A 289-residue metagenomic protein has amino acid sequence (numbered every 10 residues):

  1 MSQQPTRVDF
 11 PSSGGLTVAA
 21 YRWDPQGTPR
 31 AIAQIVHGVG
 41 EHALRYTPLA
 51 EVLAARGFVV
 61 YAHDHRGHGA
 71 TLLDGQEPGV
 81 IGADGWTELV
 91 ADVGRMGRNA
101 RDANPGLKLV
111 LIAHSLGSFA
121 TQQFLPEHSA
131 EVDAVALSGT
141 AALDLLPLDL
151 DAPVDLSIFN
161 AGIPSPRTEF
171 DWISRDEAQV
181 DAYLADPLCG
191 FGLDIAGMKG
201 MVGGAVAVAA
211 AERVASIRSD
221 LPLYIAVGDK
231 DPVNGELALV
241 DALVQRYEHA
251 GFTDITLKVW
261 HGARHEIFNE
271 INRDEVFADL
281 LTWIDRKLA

Functional and structural regions predicted by a protein language model:
M1-G27: N-terminal cap/lid segment of alpha/beta-hydrolase-fold proteins
A33, H37-E41, S115-L116, D229-K230: Active-site glycine-rich loops that stabilize anionic/oxyanionic intermediates across multiple enzyme folds
A43-Q76: Conserved alpha/beta-hydrolase
I81-D102: Alpha/beta-hydrolase active-site loop
I112-L193: Alpha/beta-hydrolase-fold enzymes
I225-V227: Short beta-strand/loop motif that positions the catalytic acidic residue of the alpha/beta-hydrolase fold
D229-V259: Conserved loop-alpha-helix segment in the C-terminal half of the alpha/beta-hydrolase fold that carries the catalytic
A250-A289: Catalytic active-site module of serine/aspartate enzymes centered on a nucleophile-bearing elbow/loop
